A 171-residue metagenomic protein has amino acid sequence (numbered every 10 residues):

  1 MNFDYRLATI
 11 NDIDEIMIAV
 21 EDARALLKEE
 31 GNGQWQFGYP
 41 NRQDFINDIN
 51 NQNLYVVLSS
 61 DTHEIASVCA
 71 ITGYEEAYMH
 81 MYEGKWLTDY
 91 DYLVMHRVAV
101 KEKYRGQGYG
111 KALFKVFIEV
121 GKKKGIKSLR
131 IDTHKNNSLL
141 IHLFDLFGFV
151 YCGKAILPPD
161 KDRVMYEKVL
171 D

Functional and structural regions predicted by a protein language model:
M1-D14: Conserved N-terminal entry element of GNAT/NAT acetyltransferase domains
A8, V98-V100, T133: Hydrophobic adenine-recognition pocket in adenosine-nucleotide-binding enzymes
M17, R24-D44: Conserved GNAT-fold acetyl-CoA-binding loop/helix
N51-C69: Conserved beta-hairpin
A70-R97, R105: Conserved acyl-donor/pantetheine-binding loop and adjacent beta-alpha core of acyl/acetyltransferases and related
V100, G106-E119, H142, L146: Conserved acetyl-CoA-binding loop-helix of GNAT-fold acetyltransferases
F114, G121-T133: Conserved GNAT acetyl-CoA-binding A-motif
D132-T133, D145-V164: Conserved catalytic-core motifs of GNAT/GCN5-like acyltransferases
